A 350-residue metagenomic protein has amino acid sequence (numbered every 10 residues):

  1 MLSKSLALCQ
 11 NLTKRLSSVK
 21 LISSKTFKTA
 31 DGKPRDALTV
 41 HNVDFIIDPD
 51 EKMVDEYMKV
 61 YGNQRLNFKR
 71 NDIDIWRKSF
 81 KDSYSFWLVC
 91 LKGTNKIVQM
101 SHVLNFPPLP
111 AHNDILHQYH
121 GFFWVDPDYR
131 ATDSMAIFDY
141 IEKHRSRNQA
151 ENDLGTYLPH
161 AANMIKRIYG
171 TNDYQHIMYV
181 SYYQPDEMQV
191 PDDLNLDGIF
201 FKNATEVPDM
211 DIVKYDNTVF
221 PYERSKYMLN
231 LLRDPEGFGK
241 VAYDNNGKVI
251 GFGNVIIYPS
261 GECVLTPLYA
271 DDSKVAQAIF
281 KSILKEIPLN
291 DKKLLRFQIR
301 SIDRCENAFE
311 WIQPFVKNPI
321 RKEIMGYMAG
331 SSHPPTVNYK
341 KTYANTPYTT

Functional and structural regions predicted by a protein language model:
M1-D36: N-terminal mitochondrial targeting presequence
F27-S83, V89, A161-N163, R167-V264: Amide-forming acyltransferase catalytic core, primarily the GNAT-like/NAT-type and related acyltransferase folds
W87, Q99-S101, Q118, F123 (+2 more regions): Conserved GNAT-family N-acetyltransferase fold
T94-M100, Q118, G247-F252, C263: Glycine-rich phosphate/pyrophosphate-binding loop shared by adenosine-nucleotide-utilizing enzymes
N113-D128, G261-S273: Conserved acetyl-CoA binding element of GNAT-fold acetyltransferases
G121-Y157, A162, K274-P288: Conserved acetyl-CoA-binding loop-helix of GNAT-fold acetyltransferases
G155-L194, P267, K293-T350: Active-site/acyl-donor-binding loops of N-acyltransferases
I250-G253, T266, A276-P288, L295-Q298: Flexible loop/N-cap segments at domain edges
